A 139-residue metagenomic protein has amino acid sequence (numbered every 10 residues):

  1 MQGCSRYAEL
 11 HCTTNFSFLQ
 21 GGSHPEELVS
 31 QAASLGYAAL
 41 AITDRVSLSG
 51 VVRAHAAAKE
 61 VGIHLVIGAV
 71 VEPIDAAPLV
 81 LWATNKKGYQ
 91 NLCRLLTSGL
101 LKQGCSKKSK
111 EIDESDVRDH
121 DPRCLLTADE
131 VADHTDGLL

Functional and structural regions predicted by a protein language model:
M1-L139: Phosphodiester-processing cores and adjacent nucleic acid-binding clamps
